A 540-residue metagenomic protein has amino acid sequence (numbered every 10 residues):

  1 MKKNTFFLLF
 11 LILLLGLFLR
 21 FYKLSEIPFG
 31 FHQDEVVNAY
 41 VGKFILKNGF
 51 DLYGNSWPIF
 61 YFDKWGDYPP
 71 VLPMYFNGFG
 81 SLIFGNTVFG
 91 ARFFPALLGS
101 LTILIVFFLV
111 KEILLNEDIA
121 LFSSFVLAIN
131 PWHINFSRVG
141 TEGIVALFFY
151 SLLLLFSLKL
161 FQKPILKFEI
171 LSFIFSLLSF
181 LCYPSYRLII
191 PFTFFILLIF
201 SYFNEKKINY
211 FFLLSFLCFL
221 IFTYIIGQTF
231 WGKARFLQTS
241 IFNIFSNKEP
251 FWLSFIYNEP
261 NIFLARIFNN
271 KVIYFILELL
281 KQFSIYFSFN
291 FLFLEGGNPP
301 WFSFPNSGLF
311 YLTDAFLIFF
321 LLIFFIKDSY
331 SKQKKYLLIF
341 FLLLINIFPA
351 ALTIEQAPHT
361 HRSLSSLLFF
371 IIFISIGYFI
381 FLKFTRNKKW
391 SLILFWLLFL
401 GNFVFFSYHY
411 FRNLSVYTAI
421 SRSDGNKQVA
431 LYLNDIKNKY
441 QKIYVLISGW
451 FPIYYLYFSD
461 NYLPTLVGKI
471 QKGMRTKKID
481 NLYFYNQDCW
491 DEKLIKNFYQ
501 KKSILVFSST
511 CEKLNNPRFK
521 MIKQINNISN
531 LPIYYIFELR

Functional and structural regions predicted by a protein language model:
K2-F255, N261, I273, S284-F287 (+1 more regions): Membrane-integral, polyisoprenol-dependent glycosyltransferases of the GT-C/oligosaccharyltransferase superfamily
V37, V71, Y75, E278 (+4 more regions): Extracytoplasmic/secreted proteins, especially bacterial periplasmic and envelope-associated proteins
H133, G449-F451, T510-K513: Solvent-exposed loop/turn segments at secondary-structure junctions within structured extracellular/periplasmic domains
I208-S246, F405-A430, V506-S509, I525 (+1 more regions): Transmembrane helical bundles and short interhelical boundary loops of multi-pass, membrane-embedded
F263-E278, S284, L494: Transmembrane signal-anchor hairpin modules in multi-pass inner-membrane enzymes, especially those that act on
S391-D435, I447-S459, L463, V467-D488 (+1 more regions): Membrane-proximal, lumen/periplasm-facing interface regions of secretory-pathway glyco- and lipid-modifying enzymes
I436-S448, Y483, S503-S508: Short hydrophobic beta-strand segments
K469-R540: Aromatic/acidic, Gly/Pro-rich catalytic loop(s) in extracytoplasmic/lumenal soluble domains of multi-pass membrane
